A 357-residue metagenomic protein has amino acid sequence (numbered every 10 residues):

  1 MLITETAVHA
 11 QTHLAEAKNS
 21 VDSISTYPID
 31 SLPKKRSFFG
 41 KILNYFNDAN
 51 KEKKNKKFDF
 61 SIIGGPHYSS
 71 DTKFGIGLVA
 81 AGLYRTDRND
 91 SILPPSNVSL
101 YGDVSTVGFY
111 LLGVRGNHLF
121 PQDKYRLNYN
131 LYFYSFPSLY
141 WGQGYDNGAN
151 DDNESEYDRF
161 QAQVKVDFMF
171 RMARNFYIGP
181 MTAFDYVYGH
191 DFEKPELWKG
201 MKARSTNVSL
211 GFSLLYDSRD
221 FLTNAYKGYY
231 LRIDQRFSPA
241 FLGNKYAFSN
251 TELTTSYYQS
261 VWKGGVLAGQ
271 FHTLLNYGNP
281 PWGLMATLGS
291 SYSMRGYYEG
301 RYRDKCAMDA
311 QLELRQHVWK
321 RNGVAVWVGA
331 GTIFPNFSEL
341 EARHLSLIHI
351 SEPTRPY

Functional and structural regions predicted by a protein language model:
T6-K53: Sec-dependent signal peptide cleavage junction
A49, D59-Y68, L93-T106, L112 (+5 more regions): Transmembrane beta-strand segments that form the barrel wall of outer-membrane beta-barrel proteins
A49-F58, T86-P95, P121-R126, R174-N175 (+4 more regions): Short loop/turn motifs that connect adjacent beta-strands in outer-membrane beta-barrel proteins
E52-S61, H67-K202, T206, R301-D304 (+1 more regions): Gram-negative/organellar outer-membrane beta-barrel architecture
I62-G64, A80, V98-G102, L127-L131 (+7 more regions): Membrane-embedded beta-strand positions of outer-membrane beta-barrel proteins
L83-D87, Y101-V107, Y134-S138, D185-D191 (+5 more regions): Sequence/structural signature of outer-membrane beta-barrel proteins
G211, L215, R219-W319, V324-W327 (+1 more regions): C-terminal outer-membrane beta-barrel translocator/porin domains of Gram-negative envelope proteins and their
I348-Y357: Single conserved hydrophobic/aromatic residue that forms the stacking wall/gate of nucleotide- or nucleobase-binding
